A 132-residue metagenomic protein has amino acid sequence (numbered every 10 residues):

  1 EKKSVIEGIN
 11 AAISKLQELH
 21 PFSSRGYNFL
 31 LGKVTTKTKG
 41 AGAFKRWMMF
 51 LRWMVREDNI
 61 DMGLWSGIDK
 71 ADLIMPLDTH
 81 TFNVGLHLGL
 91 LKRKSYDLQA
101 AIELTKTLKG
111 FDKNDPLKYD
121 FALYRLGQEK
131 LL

Functional and structural regions predicted by a protein language model:
E1-L132: HhH-family (HhH-GPD) DNA N-glycosylase catalytic core used in base-excision repair
